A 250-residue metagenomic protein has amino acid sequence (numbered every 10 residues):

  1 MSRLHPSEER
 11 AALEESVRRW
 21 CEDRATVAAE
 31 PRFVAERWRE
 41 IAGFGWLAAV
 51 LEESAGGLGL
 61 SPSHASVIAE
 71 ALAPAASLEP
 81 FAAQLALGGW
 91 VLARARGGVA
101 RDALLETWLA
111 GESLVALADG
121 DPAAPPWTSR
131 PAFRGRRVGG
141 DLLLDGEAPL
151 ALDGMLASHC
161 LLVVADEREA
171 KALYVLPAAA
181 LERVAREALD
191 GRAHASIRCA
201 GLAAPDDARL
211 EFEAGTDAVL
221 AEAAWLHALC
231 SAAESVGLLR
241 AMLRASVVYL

Functional and structural regions predicted by a protein language model:
M1-A82: Amphipathic, small/basic residue-rich leader segments at the start of a protein or domain
S2-E8, L13, P74, R183-L250: Glycine-rich beta->alpha junctions and the first turn(s) of the following alpha-helix
C21, I68, G97, L117 (+3 more regions): Residue-level signal for inorganic ion chemistry
G59-I68, P126-P131, A203: Structural signature of FAD isoalloxazine-binding scaffolds in flavoprotein oxidoreductases
S77-V99: N-terminal glycine-rich flavin-associated loop
T107-E112: Soluble sensory domains of the PAS superfamily and closely related sensory modules
L114-R137: A gly/ser-rich beta-alpha-beta helix-loop segment of oxidoreductase catalytic cores
A118, D141, E147-E182: A short core secondary-structure module
